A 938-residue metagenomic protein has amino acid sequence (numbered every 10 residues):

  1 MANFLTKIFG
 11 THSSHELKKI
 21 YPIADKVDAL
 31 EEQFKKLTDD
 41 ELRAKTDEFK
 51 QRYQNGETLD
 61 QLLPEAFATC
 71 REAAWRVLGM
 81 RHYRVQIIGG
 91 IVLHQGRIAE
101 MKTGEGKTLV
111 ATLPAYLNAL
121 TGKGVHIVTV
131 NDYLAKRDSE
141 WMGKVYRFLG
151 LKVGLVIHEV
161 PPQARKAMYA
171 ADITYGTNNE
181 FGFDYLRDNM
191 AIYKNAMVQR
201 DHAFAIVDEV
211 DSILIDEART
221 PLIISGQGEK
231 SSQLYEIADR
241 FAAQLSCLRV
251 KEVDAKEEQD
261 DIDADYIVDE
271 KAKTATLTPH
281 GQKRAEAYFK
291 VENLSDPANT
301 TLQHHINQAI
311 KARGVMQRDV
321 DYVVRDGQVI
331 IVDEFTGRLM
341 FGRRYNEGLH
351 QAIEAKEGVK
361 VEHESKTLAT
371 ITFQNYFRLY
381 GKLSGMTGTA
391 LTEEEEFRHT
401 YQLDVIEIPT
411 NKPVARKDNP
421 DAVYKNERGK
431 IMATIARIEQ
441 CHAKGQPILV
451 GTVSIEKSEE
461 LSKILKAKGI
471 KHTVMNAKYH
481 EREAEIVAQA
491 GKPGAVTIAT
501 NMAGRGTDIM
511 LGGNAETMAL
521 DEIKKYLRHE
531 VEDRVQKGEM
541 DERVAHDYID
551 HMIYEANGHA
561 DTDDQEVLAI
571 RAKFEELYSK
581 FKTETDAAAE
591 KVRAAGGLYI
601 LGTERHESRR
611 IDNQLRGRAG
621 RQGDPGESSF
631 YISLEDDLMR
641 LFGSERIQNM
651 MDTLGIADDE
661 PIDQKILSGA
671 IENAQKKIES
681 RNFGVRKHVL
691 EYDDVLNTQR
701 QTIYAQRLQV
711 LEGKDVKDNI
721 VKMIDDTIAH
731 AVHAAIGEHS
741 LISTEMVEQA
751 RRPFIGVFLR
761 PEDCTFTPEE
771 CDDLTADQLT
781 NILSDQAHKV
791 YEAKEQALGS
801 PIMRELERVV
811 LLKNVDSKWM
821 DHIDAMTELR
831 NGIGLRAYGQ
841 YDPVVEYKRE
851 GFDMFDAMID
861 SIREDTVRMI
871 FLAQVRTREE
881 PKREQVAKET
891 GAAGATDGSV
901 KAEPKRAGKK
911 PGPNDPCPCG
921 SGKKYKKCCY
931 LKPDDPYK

Functional and structural regions predicted by a protein language model:
M1-S633, D637-M650, G655, A705 (+1 more regions): Conserved P-loop NTPase motor core
D28-E32, L690, D853, D915: Positions in alpha-helical segments
A111, T434, A902-P904, G912: Active-site-adjacent structural elements in folded domains
Y322-I330, T336-R344, R593, G597-L601 (+6 more regions): Extended, charged helical/alpha-beta scaffold domains that provide interaction surfaces
V450, I498, W819, F855 (+2 more regions): Hydrophobic, well-ordered secondary-structure elements that form the walls of internal hydrophobic environments
A907-K926, Y930: Short Cys/His-rich zinc-binding micro-motifs
